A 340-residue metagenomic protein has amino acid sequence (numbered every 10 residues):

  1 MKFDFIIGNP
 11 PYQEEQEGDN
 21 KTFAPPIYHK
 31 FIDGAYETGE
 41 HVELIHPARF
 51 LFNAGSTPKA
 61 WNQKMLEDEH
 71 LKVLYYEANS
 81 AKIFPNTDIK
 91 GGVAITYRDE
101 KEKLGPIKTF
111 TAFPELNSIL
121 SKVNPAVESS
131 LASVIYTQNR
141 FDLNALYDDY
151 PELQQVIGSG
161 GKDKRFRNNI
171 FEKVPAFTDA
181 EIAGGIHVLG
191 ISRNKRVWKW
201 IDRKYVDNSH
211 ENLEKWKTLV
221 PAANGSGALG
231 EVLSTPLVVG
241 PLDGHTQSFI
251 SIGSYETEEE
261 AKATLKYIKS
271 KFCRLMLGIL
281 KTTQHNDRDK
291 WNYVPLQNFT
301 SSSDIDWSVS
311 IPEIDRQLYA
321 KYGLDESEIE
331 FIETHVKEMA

Functional and structural regions predicted by a protein language model:
I6-I7: Hydrophobic beta-strand segment of the Class I
P11: Short glycine-/small-residue-rich Rossmann-like dinucleotide-binding loops
E14-K82, A94-R98, T264: Conserved Class I SAM-dependent methyltransferase catalytic core
G18, G230, I332-T334: Hydrophobic alpha-helical membrane-insertion segments
S80-T246, G253-I305, V309-E326: C-terminal substrate-recognition regions of SAM-dependent nucleic acid methyltransferases
S327-A340: Short, amphipathic C-terminal "tail helix"
